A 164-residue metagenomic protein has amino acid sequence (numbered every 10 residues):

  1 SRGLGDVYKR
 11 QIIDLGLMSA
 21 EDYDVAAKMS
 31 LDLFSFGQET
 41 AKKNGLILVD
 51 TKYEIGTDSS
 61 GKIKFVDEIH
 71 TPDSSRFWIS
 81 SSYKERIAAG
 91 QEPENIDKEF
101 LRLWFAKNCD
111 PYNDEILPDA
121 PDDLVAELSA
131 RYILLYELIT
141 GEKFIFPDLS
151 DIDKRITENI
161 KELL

Functional and structural regions predicted by a protein language model:
S1-Y8: Short, small-residue-biased leader/transition segments that mark boundaries at the very start of proteins
K9-M29, L117-P121: Short histidine-centered catalytic/ligand-binding loop motif
M18-V49: A long amphipathic alpha-helix within ATP-dependent nucleotide-binding catalytic cores
N44-L48, F65, F144-D148: Short conserved catalytic/interaction loops centered on acidic-Pro-aromatic/His motifs
G45-I55, Y136: Catalytic palm active-site di-aspartate
K52-S59, D151-R155: A glycine-rich phosphate-binding loop feature that marks nucleotide/adenosyl-phosphate handling sites
E54-K98: Catalytic activation segment of kinase domains across protein kinase-like and atypical kinase folds
K84, A88-L164: C-terminal accessory nucleic-acid interaction domains of nucleic acid-metabolism proteins
